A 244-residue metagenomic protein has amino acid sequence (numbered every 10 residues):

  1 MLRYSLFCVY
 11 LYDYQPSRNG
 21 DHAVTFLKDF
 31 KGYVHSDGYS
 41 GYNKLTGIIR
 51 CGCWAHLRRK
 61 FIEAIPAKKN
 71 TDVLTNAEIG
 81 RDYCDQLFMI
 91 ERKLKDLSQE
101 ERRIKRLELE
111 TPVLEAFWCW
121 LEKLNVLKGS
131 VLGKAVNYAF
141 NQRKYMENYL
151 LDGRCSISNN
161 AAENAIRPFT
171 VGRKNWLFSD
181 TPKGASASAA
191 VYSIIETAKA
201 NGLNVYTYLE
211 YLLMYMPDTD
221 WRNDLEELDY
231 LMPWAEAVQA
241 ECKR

Functional and structural regions predicted by a protein language model:
M1-R244: Catalytic center-proximal scaffold of phosphoryl-transfer enzymes
